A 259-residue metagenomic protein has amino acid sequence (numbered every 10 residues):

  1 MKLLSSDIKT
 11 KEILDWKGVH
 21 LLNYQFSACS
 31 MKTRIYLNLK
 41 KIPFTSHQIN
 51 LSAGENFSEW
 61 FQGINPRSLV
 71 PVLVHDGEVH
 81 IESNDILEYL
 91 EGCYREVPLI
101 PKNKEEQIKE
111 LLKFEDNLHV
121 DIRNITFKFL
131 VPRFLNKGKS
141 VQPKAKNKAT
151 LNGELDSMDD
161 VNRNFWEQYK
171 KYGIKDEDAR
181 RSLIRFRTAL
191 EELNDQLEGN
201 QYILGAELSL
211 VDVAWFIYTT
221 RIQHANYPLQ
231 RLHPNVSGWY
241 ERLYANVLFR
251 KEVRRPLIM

Functional and structural regions predicted by a protein language model:
M1-D156: GST-like domain detector, emphasizing the conserved glutathione-binding G-site in the N-terminal thioredoxin-like
M1-N23, M31, I35, K40 (+2 more regions): C-terminal or late-domain output modules
F26, S46, G63, E91 (+6 more regions): Intrinsically disordered, low-complexity regions enriched in small/polar residues
L87-E91, K109-L112, R187-L190, N194 (+1 more regions): Non-transmembrane alpha-helical segments in soluble domains of secreted/periplasmic/extracellular proteins
V120-E241: GST-like fold's C-terminal all-alpha helical module
